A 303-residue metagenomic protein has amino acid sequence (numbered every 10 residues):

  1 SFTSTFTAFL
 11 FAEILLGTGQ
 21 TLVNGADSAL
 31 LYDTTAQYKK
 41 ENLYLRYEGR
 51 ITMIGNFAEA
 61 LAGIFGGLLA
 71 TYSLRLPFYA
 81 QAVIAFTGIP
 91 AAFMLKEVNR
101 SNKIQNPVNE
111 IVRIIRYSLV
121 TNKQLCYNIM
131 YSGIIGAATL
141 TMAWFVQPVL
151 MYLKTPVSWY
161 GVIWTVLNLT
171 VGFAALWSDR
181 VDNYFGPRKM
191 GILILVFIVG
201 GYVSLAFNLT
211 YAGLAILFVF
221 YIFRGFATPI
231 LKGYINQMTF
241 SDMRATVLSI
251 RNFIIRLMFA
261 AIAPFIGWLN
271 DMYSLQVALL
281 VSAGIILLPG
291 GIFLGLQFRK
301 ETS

Functional and structural regions predicted by a protein language model:
S1, A82, K189-S204, A283: Structural signature of the two symmetry-related core transmembrane helices
S1-E13, S204-L217: Helix-loop junctions at membrane interfaces in 12-TM secondary transporters
A8-A70, Q81-G88, F93, Y127-P148 (+4 more regions): Substrate-agnostic recognition of the 12-TM MFS/MFS-like secondary transporter fold
Y47, L76-Q81, Y160, M190 (+2 more regions): Alpha-helical transmembrane segments of multi-pass secondary-active solute transporters
L74-P77, Q81-P107, G295-S303: Helix-loop junctions on the cytosolic side of multi-pass membrane transporters, especially the intracellular loop
K96-M130: Juxtamembrane intracellular "pre-TM" segments in multi-pass secondary transporters
P148-K154: Membrane-interface helix caps of multi-pass secondary transporters
